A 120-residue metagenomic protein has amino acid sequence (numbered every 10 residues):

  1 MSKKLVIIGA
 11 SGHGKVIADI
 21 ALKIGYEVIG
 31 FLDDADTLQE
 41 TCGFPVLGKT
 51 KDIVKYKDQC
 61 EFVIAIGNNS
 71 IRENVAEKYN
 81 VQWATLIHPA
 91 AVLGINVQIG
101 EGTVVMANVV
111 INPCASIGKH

Functional and structural regions predicted by a protein language model:
M1-K55, T103: Hydrophobic, well-ordered beta-alpha structural blocks that scaffold small-molecule cofactor pockets
A18, D36-L93: Phosphate-bearing ligand-interacting subdomains that bind or position ATP/ADP/UDP/GDP/NAD(P) or nucleotide-linked
G25-E27, D58, Q98, S116: Short loop/turn motifs at secondary-structure junctions
I29-G30, E61-V63, H120: Structural motif
T85-K119: Structural signal for interior beta-strand "rungs" in well-ordered beta-sheet cores of soluble enzyme domains
